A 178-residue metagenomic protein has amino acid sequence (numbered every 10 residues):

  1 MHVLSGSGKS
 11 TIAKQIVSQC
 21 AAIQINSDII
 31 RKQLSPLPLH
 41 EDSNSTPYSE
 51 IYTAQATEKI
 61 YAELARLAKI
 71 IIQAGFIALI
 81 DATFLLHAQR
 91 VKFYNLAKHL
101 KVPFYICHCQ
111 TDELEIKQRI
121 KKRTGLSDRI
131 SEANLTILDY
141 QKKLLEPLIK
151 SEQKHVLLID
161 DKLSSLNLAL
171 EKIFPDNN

Functional and structural regions predicted by a protein language model:
M1: Hydrophobic anchor at the beta1->P-loop junction of P-loop NTPases
L4: P-loop (Walker A) phosphate-binding loop of NTP-binding proteins
S7: ATP-binding Walker
S10-F76: Conserved substrate/cofactor phosphate-moiety recognition/catalytic segment in nucleotide-dependent phosphotransferases
I29-K32, F84-L85, Q110-K117, L163-S164: Conserved nucleotide-binding/hydrolysis micro-motifs of P-loop NTPases
S45-A54, H99-P147: A glycine- and Lys/Arg-enriched "phosphate-lid" helix/loop adjacent to the NTP-binding pocket of small-molecule kinases
A74-A78, P103-Y105: Loop/turn-to-beta-strand initiation segments
G125-E171, D176-N178: Small-molecule kinase domains that catalyze NTP-dependent phosphoryl transfer to phosphate-bearing small molecules
